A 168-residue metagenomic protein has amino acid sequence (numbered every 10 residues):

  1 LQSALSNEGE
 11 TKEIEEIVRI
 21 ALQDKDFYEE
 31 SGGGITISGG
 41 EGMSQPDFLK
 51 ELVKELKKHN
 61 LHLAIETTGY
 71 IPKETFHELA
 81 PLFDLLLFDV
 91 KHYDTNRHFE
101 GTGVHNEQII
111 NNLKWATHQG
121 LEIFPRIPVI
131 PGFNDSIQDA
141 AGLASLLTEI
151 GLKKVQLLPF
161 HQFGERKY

Functional and structural regions predicted by a protein language model:
L1-E10: Iron-sulfur cluster-binding cysteine motifs and their immediate structural context in ferredoxin-like electron-transfer
E15-V18, L22-L158, F163: Conserved AdoMet/S-adenosylmethionine-binding subsite of the radical SAM
G164-Y168: Short acidic/His/Gly/Ser-rich catalytic and metal-binding motifs that mark active-site loops of diverse hydrolases
